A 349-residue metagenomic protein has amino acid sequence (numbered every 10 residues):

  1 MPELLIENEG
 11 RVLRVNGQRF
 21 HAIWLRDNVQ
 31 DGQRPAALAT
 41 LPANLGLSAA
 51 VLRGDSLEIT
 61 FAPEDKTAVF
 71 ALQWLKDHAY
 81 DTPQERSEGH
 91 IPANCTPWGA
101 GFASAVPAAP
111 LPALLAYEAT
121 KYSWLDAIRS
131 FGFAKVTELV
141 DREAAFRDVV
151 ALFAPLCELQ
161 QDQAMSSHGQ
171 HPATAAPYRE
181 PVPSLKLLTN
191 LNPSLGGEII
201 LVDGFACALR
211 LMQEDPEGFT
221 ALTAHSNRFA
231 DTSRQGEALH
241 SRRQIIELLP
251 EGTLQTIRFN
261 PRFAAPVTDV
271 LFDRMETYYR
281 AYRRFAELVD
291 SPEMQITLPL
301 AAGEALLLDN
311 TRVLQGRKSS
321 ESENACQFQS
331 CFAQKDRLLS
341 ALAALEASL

Functional and structural regions predicted by a protein language model:
M1-D126: Fe(II)/2-oxoglutarate
G10-V12, P92-S123, R129-F133, E138-L139 (+3 more regions): Active-site environment of non-heme Fe oxygenases that use a 2-His-1-carboxylate facial triad
